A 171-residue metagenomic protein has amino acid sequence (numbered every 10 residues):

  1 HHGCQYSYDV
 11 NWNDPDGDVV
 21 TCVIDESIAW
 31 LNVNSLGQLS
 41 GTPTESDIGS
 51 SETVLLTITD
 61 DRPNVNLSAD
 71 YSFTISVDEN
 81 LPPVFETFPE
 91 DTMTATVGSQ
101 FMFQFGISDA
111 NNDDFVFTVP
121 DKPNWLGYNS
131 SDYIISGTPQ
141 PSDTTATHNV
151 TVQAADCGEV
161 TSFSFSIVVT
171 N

Functional and structural regions predicted by a protein language model:
H1-C4, M93-S99: Short, solvent-exposed loop/linker segments at the N-terminal edge of repeated beta-sheet extracellular domains
Q5-P15, V54-L56, F101-D109, N149-Q153: Core beta-strand segments of extracellular beta-sandwich domains
D18-C22, D113-F117: Solvent-exposed loop segments of extracellular immunoglobulin-like
V20, L31, L81-V84, L126: Proline-centered linker/hinge motifs at extracellular inter-domain junctions
S27-I28, T87-T92, K122-P123: Surface-exposed, proline-enriched loop/turn segments that connect beta strands in immunoglobulin-like
A29-T44, N124-Q140: Strand-loop-strand motifs at the edges of beta-sheets in extracellular beta-sandwich domains
T59-N66, A155-E159: Short, solvent-exposed loop/turn segments at the edges of extracellular beta-sandwich modules
S76-V84, V168-N171: Extracellular interdomain linker/stem segments of modular secreted and single-pass surface proteins
